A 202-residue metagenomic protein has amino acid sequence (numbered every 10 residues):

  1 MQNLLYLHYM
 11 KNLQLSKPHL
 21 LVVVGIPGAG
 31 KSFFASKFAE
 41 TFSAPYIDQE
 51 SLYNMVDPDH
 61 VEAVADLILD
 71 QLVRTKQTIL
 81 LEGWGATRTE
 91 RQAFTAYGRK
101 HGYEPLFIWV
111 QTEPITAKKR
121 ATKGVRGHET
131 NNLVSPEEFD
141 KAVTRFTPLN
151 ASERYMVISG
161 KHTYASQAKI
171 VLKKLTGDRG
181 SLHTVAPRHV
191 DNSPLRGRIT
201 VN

Functional and structural regions predicted by a protein language model:
Q2-L7: N-terminal pre-Walker A segment at the start of P-loop NTPase domains
K11-K17: Phosphate-binding P-loop
V23: Hydrophobic anchor at the beta1->P-loop junction of P-loop NTPases
I26: P-loop (Walker A) phosphate-binding loop of NTP-binding proteins
A29-Q77: Conserved substrate/cofactor phosphate-moiety recognition/catalytic segment in nucleotide-dependent phosphotransferases
H60-P105, W109-Q111: Glycine-rich phosphate-binding loop used to anchor ATP phosphates in small-molecule kinases, encompassing both
R99-P148: A glycine- and Lys/Arg-enriched "phosphate-lid" helix/loop adjacent to the NTP-binding pocket of small-molecule kinases
G127-I170, L182-N202: Small-molecule kinase domains that catalyze NTP-dependent phosphoryl transfer to phosphate-bearing small molecules
